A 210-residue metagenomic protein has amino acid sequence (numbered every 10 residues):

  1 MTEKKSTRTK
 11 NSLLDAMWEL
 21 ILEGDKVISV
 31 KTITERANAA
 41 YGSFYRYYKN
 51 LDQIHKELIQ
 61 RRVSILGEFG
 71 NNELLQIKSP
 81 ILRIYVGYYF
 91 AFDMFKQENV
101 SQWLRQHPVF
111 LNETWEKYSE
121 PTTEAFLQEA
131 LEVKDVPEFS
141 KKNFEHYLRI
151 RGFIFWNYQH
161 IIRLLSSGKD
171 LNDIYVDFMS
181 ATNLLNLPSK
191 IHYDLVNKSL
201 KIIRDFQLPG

Functional and structural regions predicted by a protein language model:
M1, V27-K31, N38, L51 (+3 more regions): Short glycine/proline-centered loop/turn elements that form peptide/ligand docking sites
M1-V27, K31-T32: Basic, helix-initiating cap at the start of DNA-binding domains
T9, L58, R62, L66 (+3 more regions): Hydrophobic/aromatic residues within well-ordered alpha-helical segments
S12, A16-G24, I65-Q76, F153-L164: Solvent-exposed, amphipathic alpha-helical segments
L22-Q53, E57: Helix-turn-helix
E57, E68-E98: Hydrophobic alpha-helical connector segments
V109-I161: Amphipathic alpha-helical packing segments from all-alpha helical-bundle domains
Q128, E132, R163-G210: C-terminal peripheral helix-coil segments that are non-catalytic and often amphipathic
